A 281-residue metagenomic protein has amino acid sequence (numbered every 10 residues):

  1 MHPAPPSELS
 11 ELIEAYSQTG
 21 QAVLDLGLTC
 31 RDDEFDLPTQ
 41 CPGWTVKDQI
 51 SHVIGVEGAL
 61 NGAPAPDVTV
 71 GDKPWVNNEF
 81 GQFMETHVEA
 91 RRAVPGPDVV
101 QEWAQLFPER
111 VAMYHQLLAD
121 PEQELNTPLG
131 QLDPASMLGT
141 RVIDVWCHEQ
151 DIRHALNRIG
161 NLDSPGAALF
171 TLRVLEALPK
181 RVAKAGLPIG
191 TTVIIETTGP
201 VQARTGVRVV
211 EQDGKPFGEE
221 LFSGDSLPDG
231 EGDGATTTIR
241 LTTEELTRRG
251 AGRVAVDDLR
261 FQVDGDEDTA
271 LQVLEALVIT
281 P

Functional and structural regions predicted by a protein language model:
M1-E11, L60-Q116: Short, helix-capping/interhelical loops that line the mouth of catalytic, cofactor-, or ligand-binding pockets
M1-T39: Non-cleavable N-terminal signal-anchor transmembrane helices
L24-T45, M113-L132: Helix-loop segments that flank and shape redox-cofactor active sites
D36-N77, P128-K184, L246: Short, contiguous alpha-helical
H87-N161: Contiguous mid-protein beta-loop-alpha structural module that forms a pocket-lining wall or clamp of enzyme active
A167-E211: A glycine-rich beta-turn/hairpin centered on an aromatic-Pro dipeptide
T197-T238: Acidic/His-leaning functional-site neighborhoods
L227-P281: C-terminal interaction segments
